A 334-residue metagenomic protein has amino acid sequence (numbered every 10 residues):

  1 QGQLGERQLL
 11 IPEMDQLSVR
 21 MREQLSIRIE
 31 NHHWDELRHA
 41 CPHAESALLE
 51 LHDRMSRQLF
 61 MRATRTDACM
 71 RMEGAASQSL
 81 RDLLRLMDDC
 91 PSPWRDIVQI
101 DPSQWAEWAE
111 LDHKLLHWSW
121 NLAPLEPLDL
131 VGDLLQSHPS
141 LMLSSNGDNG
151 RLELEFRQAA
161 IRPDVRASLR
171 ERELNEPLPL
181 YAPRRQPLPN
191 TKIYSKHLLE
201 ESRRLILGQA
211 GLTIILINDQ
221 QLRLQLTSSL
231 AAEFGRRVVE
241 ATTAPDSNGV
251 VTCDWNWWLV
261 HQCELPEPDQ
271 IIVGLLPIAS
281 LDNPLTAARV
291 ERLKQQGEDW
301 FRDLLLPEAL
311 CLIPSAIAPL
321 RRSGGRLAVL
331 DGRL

Functional and structural regions predicted by a protein language model:
Q1, I217-Q221, R237-D246, T252-L259: Conserved helicase motor
G2-Q8, E13-L230, L334: Conserved coupling segment at the C-terminus of the helicase ATP-binding
L4-G5, Q136, F234, P266-E267 (+1 more regions): Short, structured coil segments at secondary-structure junctions
E13-Q16, S168-E171, T242-A244, W255-N256 (+1 more regions): Short, acidic/turn-prone active-site loops that include or flank metal/cofactor- and phosphate-binding residues
S144-S145, I217-D219, L230, T242 (+3 more regions): Active-site proximal loops enriched in glycine and acidic residues that flank catalytic Cys/His/Asp and coordinate
F156-A160, S229-E233, P266-D269, A288-R289: Short, solvent-exposed amphipathic alpha-helical segments in soluble enzyme and RNA/protein-processing domains
Q186, S247-R333: Conserved RecA-like P-loop NTPase helicase motor core
